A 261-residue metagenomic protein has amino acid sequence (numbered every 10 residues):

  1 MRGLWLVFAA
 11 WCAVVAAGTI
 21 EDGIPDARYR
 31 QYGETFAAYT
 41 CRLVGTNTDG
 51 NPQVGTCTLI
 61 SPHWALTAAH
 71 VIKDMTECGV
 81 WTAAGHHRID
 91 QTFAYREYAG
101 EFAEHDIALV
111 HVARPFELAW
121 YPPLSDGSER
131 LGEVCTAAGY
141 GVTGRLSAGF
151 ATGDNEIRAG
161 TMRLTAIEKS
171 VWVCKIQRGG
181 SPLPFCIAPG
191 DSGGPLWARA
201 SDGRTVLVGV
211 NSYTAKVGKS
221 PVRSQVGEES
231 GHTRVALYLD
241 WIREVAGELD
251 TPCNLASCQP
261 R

Functional and structural regions predicted by a protein language model:
M1-F8: Sec-dependent signal peptide recognition, specifically the positively charged N-region followed immediately by
F8-A17: Hydrophobic h-region of N-terminal signal peptides that target proteins for export in Gram-negative bacteria
G18, V54-I72, R158-L164, I187 (+1 more regions): C-terminal subregion of chymotrypsin/trypsin-like serine protease catalytic domains
G18-T35, D49, K73, E77-G127 (+2 more regions): Conserved catalytic-core segment of clan PA serine endopeptidases
T35-R42, W172: Short, hydrophobic/aromatic-rich segments at coil-to-beta transitions
Y39-P62, R88, F102: A conserved glycine-rich beta-strand in the N-terminal activation segment of trypsin-fold
V44-T46, I60-P62, A68-V71, H111-R114 (+3 more regions): Active-site-proximal beta-strand/loop segments in catalytic clefts of secreted hydrolases
E104-P184, K216, V235-D240: Chymotrypsin/trypsin-fold serine protease catalytic domain
